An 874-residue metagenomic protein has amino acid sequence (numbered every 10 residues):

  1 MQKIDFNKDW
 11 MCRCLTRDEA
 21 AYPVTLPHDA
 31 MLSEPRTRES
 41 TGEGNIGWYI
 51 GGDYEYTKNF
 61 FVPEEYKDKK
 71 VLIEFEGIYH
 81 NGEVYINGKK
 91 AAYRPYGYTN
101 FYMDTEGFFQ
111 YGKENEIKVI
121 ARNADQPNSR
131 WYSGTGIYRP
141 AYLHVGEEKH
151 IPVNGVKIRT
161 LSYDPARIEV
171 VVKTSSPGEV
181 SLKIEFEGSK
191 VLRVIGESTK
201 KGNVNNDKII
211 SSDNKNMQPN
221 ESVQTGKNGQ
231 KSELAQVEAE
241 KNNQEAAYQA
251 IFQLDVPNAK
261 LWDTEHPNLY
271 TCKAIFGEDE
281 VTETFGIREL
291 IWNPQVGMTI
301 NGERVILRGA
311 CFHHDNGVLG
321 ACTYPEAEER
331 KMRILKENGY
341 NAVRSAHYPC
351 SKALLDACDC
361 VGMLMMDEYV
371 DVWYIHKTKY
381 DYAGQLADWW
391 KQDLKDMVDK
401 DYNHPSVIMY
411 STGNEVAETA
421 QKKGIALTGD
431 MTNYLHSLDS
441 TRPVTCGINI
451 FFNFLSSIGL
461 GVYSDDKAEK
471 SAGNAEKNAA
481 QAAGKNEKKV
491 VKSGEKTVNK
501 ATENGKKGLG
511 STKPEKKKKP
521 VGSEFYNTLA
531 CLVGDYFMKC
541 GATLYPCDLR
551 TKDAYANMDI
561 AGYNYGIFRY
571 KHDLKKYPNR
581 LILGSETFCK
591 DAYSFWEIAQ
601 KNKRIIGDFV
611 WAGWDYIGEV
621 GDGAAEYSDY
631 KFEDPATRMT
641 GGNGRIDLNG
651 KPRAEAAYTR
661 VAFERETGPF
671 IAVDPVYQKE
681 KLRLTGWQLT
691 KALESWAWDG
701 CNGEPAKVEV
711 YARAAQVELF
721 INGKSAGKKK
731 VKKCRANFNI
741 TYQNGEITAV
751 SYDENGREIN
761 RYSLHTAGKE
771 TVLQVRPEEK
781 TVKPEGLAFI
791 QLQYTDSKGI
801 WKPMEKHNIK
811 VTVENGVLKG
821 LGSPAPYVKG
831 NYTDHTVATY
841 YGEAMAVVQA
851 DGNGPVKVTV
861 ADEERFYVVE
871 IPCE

Functional and structural regions predicted by a protein language model:
K3-T16, A30, I46-N154, P177 (+3 more regions): Accessory beta-strand-rich segments of carbohydrate-active enzymes
I4-D5, M11-D18, G51, I78 (+4 more regions): Substrate-binding clefts and catalytic carboxylate motifs of secreted carbohydrate-active enzymes
E34-V62, Y66-F75, Y79-I86, A92-P95 (+12 more regions): Active-site-adjacent substrate/metal-binding segments within catalytic domains of carbohydrate-active enzymes
T105, F252-L261, N737-Y742, H835-G852: Short, hydrophobic beta-strand segments
Q110-G112, V171-K208, E233-N293, N744 (+2 more regions): Extended acidic/polar, glycine-enriched regions that form or flank non-catalytic beta-rich accessory modules
A166-S198, A250, A706-K724, E746-S751 (+2 more regions): Beta-strand-rich binding/interaction modules
V180-L182, E265-L269, P705-K707, R713-A715 (+4 more regions): Short flexible loop/turn segments that cap and initiate beta-strands
E280-F285, G756-G768, R865-C873: Edge beta-strands of extracellular beta-sandwich domains
